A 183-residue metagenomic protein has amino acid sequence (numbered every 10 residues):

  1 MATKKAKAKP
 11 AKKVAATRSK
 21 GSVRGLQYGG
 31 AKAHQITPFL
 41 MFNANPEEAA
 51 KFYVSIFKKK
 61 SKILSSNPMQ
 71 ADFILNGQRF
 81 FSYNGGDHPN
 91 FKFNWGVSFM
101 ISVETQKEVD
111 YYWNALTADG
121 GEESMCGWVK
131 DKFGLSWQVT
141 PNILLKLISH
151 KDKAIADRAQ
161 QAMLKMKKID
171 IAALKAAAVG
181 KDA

Functional and structural regions predicted by a protein language model:
A2-K51, K59-S65, S98-F99, I143-A183: N-terminal beta-strand motif that seeds the catalytic metal site of vicinal oxygen chelate
G21-L26, D87-H88, G134: Short, flexible segments with low predicted structural confidence
G29-A31, K92, D119: Generic structural signal for beta-strand residues in well-ordered domains
T37, P68-M69, S124-C126: Short loop/turn microsegments at loop-to-beta-strand junctions
P46-E47, S55-I56, L75, F99-L144 (+3 more regions): Vicinal oxygen chelate
K60-F93, W137-N142: Conserved short beta-strand elements that form part of the metal-binding/catalytic scaffold of enzyme active sites
